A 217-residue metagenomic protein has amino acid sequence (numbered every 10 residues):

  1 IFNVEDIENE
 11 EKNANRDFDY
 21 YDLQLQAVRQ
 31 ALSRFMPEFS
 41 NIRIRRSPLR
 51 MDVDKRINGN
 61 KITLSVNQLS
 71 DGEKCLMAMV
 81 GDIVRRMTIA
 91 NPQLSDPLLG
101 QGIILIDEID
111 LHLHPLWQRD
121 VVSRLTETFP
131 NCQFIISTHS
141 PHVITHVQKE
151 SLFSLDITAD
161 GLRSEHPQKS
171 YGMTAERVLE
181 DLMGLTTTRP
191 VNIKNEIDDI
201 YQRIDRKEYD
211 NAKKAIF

Functional and structural regions predicted by a protein language model:
I1-K74, G81-L98: Extended helical coiled-coil dimerization/tether regions that scaffold and oligomerize large DNA-maintenance assemblies
N13-D17, L64, R163-S164, L185 (+1 more regions): Residue-level detector of alpha-helix boundaries and kinks
N15-D22, H112, T187, R206: Charge-dense, low-complexity intrinsically disordered segments
R34-E38, R86, E150, L185 (+1 more regions): Phosphate/oxyanion-binding loops and surfaces in catalytic or ligand/nucleic-acid-binding neighborhoods
D52-M183, N192: Switch/communication elements of ASCE P-loop NTPase nucleotide-binding domains
P167-F217: Acidic, Mg2+-coordinating catalytic modules of nucleic-acid enzymes
